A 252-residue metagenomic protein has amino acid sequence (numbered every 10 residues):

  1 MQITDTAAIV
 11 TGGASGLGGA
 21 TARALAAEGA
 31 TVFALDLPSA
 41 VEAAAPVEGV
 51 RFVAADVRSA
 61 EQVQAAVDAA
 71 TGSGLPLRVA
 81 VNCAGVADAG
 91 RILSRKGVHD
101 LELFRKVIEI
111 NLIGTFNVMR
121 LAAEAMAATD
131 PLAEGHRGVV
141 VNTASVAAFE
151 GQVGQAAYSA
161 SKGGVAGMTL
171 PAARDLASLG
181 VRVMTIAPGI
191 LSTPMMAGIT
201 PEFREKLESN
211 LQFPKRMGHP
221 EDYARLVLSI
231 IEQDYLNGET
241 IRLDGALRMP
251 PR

Functional and structural regions predicted by a protein language model:
Q2-F33: Canonical Rossmann dinucleotide-binding motif of NAD(H)/NADP(H)-dependent dehydrogenases/reductases, specifically
V86, G97-N117, V141, V165: Catalytic Tyr-X3-Lys loop
A87-R105, E124, A128-E134, G154-A157 (+1 more regions): Conserved mid-core segment of classical short-chain dehydrogenase/reductases
M119, S161, T169: Active-site helix of classical SDR
E124, A173-D175: Alpha-helical segment proximal to the catalytic Tyr-Lys
S145: Residue(s) in the substrate-gating loop at a strand-loop-helix junction that position the organic substrate next
E150, E232, N237-R252: Short C-terminal tail/terminal secondary-structure segment of NAD(P)H-dependent dehydrogenase/reductase domains
L211-Y223: A conserved structural motif in NAD(P)-dependent oxidoreductases
